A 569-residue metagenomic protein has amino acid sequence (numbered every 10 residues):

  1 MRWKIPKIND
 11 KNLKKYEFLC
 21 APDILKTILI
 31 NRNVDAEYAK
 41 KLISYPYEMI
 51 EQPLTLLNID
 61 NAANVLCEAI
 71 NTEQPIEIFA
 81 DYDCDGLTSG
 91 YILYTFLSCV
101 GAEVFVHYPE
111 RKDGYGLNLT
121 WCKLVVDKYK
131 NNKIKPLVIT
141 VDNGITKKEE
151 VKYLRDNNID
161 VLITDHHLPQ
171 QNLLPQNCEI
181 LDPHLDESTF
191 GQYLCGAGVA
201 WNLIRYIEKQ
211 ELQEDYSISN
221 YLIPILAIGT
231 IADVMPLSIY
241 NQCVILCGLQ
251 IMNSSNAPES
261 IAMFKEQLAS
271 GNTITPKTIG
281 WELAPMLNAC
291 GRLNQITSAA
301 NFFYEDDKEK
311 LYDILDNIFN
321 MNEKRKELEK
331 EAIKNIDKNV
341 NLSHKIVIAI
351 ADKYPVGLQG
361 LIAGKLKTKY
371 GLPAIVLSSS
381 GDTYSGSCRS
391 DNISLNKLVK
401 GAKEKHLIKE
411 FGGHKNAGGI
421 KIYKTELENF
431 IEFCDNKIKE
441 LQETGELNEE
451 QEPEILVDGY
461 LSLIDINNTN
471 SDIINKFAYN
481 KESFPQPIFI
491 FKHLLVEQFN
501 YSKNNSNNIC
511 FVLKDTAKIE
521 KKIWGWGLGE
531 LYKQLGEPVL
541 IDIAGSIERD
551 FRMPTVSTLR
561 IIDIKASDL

Functional and structural regions predicted by a protein language model:
P6-L137, D156-N158, Q176, E208-E432 (+4 more regions): Hydrophobic helix-and-loop "lid/oligomerization" segment in the mid-to-C-terminal part of catalytic domains
D83-G86, D113-G114, T140-K147, L168 (+1 more regions): Acidic, metal-coordinating catalytic cores used for nucleic-acid/nucleotide bond scission and strand-transfer chemistry
K123-D127, N131-N132, P136-A197, W201-Q210 (+1 more regions): Active-site cavity-forming subdomains of large catalytic enzyme subunits
V141-N143, I350-K353, V376-S379, C388-S390 (+6 more regions): Active-site proximal loops enriched in glycine and acidic residues that flank catalytic Cys/His/Asp and coordinate
S254, P258-I261, E440-K533: A contiguous loop/helix-start segment that scaffolds small-molecule binding in enzyme catalytic cores
Y384, G418, N507-F511, T555-R560: Short beta-strand micro-motifs in enzyme catalytic cores
E426-I431, N505, V539-L569: OB-fold single-stranded nucleic acid-binding module
L528-A544: Short nucleic-acid-contacting surface segments enriched for D/E, G, S/T with interspersed K/R
